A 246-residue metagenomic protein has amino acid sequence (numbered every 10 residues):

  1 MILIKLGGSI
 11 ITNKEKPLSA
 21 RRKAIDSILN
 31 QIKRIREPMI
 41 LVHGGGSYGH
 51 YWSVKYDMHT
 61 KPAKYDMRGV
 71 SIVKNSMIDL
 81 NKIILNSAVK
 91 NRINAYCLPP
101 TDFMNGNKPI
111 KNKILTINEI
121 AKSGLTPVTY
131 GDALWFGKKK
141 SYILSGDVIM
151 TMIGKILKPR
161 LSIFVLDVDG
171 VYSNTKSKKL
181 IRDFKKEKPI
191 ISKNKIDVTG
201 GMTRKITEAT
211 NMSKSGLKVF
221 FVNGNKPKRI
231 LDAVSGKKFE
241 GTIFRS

Functional and structural regions predicted by a protein language model:
I2-S246: C-terminal catalytic "cap/lid" subdomain
